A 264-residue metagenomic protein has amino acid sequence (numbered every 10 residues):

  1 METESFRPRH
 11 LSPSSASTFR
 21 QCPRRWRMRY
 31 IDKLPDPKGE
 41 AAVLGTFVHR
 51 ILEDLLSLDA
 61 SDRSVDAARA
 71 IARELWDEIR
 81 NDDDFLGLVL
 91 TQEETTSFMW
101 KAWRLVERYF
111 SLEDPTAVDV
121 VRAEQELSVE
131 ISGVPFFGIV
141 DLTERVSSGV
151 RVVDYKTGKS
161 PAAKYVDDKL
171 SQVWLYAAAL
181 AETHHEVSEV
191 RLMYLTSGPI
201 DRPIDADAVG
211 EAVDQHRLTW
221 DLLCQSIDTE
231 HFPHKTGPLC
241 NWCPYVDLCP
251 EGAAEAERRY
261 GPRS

Functional and structural regions predicted by a protein language model:
E4-F6, H10, A179-S264: Metal-dependent nuclease catalytic regions and adjoining charged, substrate-binding loops involved in nucleic-acid end
A16-S17, Q21-A60, M99, W103 (+2 more regions): Nuclease catalytic cores
T18-W26, S64-L86, E182-L195: Short, compositionally biased low-complexity segments
C22, V48-H49, A102, L142 (+3 more regions): A residue-level signal for conserved active-site and pocket-lining positions in enzyme catalytic cores
P23-D36, D84-F85, V152, T219-I227: Short amphipathic alpha-helical segments and their helix-coil junctions
W26-D32, H49-L52, N81-D82, V153-T157 (+2 more regions): Short acidic (Asp/Glu) and glycine-rich catalytic loops that position anionic groups and cofactors
I51-A123: A non-catalytic, helix-rich entry segment at domain boundaries
V118-V121, Q125-L218: Mg2+/Mn2+-dependent nuclease catalytic core
